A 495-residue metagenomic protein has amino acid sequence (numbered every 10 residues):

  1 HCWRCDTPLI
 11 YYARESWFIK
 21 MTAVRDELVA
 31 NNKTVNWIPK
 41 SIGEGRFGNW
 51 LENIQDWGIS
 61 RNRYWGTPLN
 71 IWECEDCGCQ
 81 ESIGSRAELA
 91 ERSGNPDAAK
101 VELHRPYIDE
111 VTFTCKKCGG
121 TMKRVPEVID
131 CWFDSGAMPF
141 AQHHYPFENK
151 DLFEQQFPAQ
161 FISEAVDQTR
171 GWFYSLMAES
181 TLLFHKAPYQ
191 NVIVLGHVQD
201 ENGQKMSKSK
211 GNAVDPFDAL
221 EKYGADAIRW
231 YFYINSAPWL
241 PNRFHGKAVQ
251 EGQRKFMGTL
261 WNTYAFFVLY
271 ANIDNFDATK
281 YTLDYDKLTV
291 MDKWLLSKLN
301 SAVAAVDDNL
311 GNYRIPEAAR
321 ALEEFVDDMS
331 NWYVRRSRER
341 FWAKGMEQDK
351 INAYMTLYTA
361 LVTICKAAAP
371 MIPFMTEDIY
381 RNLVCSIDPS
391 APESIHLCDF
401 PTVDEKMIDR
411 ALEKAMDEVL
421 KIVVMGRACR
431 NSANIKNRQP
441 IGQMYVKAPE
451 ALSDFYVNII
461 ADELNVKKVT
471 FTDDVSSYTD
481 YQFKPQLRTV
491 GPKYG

Functional and structural regions predicted by a protein language model:
H1-E52: Active-site "lid/cap" and pocket-lining segments within catalytic core domains
N36, S60, A178-E179: Substrate-binding cleft of carbohydrate-active enzyme catalytic domains
I38-I42, L240-V249: Short, solvent-exposed helix-loop connector elements
N49, N53-F133, A137-P139, Y145 (+3 more regions): Feature 926 captures the class I aminoacyl-tRNA synthetase adenylation module centered on the KMSKS loop
A141-F153: Cytochrome P450 heme-binding Cys-pocket and its upstream "meander" loop
Q156-D167: A short glycine/serine-rich beta->alpha loop
Y231-I234: Structured mid-domain segments that build the active-site/substrate or prosthetic-cofactor binding neighborhood
